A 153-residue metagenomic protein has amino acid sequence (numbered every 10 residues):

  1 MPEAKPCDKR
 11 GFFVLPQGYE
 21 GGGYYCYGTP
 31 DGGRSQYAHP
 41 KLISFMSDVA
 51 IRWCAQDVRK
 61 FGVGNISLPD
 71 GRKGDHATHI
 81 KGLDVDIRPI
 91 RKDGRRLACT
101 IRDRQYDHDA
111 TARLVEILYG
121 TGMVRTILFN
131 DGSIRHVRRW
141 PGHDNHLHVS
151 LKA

Functional and structural regions predicted by a protein language model:
M1-V63, R113-Y119: Active-site acidic/histidine clusters and adjacent loop/turn architecture that either coordinate catalytic ions
Y27-P40, K73-H76, L97-D107: Second-shell loop/turn segments in exported
Q36, P89-A153: Catalytic cores and adjacent binding grooves of peptidoglycan-active enzymes
A38-L42, G82-D84, N145-L147: Active-site nucleophilic cysteine motif
P40-A77, V124-R138: Extended, low-complexity, intrinsically disordered C-terminal regulatory tails of eukaryotic serine/threonine kinases
C54-A55, A77-G82, Y119, W140-H143: Extracellular/periplasmic catalytic domains that process cell-envelope and extracellular macromolecules
K73-G94: Short, surface-exposed glycine/acidic/tryptophan-bearing loops
